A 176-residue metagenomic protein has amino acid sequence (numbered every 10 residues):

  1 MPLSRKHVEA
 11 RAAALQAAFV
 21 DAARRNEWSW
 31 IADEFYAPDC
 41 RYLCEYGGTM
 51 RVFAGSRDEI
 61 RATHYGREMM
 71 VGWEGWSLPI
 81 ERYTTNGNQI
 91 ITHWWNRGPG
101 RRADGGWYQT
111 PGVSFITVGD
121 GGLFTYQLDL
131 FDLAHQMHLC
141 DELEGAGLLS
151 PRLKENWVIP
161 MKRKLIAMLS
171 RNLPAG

Functional and structural regions predicted by a protein language model:
M1-W30, E34, P38, E155 (+2 more regions): Short, low-complexity N-terminal intrinsically disordered segments enriched in polar/charged residues
S29-I90: A solvent-exposed, acidic/Ser-Thr-rich amphipathic alpha-helical stretch
Y36, N96-G98, S114, L130-F131: Short beta-strand segments enriched in hydrophobic/aromatic residues within well-folded beta-rich domains
M70-W73, R97-Q109: Short, cysteine-centered beta-strand-loop-beta hairpins and adjacent loop/turn segments enriched in charged/polar
S77-T84, R97, P111-T117: Hydrophobic/aromatic beta-strand elements that line small-molecule binding cavities or substrate pockets in beta-rich
Y83-I90, T117-T125: A short, structured loop/turn motif at beta-sheet edges
Y108-I116, Y126-H135: Short beta->alpha transition motifs characteristic of CBS
Q127-G176: Low-complexity, intrinsically disordered terminal/linker segments enriched in charged and Gly/Pro repeats
